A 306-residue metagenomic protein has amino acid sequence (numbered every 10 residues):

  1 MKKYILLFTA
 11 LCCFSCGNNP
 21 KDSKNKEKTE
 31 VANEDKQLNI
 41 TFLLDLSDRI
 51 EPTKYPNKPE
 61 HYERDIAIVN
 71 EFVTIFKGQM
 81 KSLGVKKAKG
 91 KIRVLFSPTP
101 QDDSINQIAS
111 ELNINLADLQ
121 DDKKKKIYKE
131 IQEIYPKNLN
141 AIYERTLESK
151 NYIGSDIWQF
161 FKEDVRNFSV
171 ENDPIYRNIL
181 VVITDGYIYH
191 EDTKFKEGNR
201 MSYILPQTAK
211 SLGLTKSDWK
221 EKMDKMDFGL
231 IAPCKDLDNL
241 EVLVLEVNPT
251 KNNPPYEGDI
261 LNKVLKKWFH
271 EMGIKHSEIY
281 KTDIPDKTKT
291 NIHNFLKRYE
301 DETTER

Functional and structural regions predicted by a protein language model:
M1-Q37: Bacterial Sec-dependent N-terminal signal peptides
C16-N18, Q207-R306: Von Willebrand factor type A / integrin I
D35-N113, I179-V181: Von Willebrand factor
I50-K54, D103-I105, Y189-T193, K251-Y256 (+1 more regions): Extracytoplasmic/secreted cell-surface and envelope-processing proteins
V94-F96, D122-Y135, H190, E197-I204: Scaffold/interface architecture of coatomer-like assemblies
T99-D122, N291-T303: Charged, often glycine-rich, active-site loop that binds/positions anionic groups
D118-I175: Von Willebrand factor
S155-E241: Flexible, glycine-rich surface segments
